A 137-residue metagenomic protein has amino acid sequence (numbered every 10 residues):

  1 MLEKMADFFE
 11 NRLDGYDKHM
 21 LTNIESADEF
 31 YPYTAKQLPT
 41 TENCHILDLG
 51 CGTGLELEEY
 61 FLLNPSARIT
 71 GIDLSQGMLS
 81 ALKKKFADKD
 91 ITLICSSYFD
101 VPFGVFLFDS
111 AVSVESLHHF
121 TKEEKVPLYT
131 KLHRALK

Functional and structural regions predicted by a protein language model:
M1-T40, L55, E59: Conserved class I S-adenosyl-L-methionine
L38, L63, F86, L136-K137: A generic alpha-to-beta junction signature in SAM-dependent methyltransferases
N43-C44: Nucleotide donor/acceptor-binding cores
L47-L49, T53-D100: Class I SAM-dependent methyltransferase SAM/SAH-binding core
D100-F106: Short amphipathic alpha-helix with an adjacent loop that forms part of the alpha/beta core around
V112: A conserved beta-strand element that flanks and buttresses the S-adenosyl-L-methionine
E115-S116: Short catalytic micro-motifs in class I SAM-dependent methyltransferases
V126-K137: A short glycine-rich, Lys/Arg-flanked "PGG" loop and its adjoining helix->strand segment in the class I
